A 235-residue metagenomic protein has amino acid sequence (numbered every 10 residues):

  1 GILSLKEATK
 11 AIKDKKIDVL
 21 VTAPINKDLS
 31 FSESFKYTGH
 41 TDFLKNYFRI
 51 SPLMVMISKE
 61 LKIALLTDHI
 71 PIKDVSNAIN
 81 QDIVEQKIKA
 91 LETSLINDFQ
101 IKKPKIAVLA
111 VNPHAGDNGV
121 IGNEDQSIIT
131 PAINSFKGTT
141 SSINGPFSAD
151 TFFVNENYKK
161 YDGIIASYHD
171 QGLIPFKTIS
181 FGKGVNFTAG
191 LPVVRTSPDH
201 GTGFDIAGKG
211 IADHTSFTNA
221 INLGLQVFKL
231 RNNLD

Functional and structural regions predicted by a protein language model:
G1-D235: Anion-binding alpha/beta catalytic cores of soluble intermediary-metabolism enzymes, centered on
